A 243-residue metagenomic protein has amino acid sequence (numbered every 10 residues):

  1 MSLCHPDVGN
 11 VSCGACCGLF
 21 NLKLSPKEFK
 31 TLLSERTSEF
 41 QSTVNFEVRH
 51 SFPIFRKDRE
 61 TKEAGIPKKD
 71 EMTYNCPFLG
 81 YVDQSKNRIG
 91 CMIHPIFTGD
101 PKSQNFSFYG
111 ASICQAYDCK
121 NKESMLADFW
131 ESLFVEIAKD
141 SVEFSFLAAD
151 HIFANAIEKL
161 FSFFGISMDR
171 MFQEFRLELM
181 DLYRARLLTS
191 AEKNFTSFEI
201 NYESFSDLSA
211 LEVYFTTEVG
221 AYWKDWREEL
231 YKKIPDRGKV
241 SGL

Functional and structural regions predicted by a protein language model:
M1-L24, P53-L243: Short loop/turn segments that flank or connect secondary-structure elements
K30-K68: Glycine/small-residue-rich interface belts in oligomeric ring/scaffold proteins and their assembly partners
